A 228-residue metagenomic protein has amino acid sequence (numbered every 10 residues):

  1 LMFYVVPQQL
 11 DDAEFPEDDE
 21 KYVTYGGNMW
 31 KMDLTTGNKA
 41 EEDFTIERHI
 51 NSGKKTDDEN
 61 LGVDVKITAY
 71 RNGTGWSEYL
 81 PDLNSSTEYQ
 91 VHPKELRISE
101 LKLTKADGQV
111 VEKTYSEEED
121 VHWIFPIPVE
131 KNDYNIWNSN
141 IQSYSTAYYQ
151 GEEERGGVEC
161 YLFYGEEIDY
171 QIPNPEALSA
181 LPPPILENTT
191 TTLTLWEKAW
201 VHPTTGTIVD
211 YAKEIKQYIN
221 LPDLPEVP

Functional and structural regions predicted by a protein language model:
L1-N132, L221-P228: Extracellular or lumenal secretory-pathway regions
E119-L224: Membrane-proximal low-complexity regions enriched in glycine and acidic/polar residues
